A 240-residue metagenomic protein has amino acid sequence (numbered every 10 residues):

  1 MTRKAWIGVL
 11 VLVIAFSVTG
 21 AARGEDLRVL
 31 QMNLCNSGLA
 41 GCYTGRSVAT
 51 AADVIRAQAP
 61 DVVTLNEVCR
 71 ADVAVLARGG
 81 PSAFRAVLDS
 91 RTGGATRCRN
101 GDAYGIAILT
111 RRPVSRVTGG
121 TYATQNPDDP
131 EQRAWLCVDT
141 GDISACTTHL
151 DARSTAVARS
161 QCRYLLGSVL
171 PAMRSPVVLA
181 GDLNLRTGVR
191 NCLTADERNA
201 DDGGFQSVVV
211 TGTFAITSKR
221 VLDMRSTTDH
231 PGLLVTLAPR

Functional and structural regions predicted by a protein language model:
T2-L10, V18-G79, R163, R240: N-terminal, active-site-proximal structural segment of metallo-dependent hydrolase catalytic domains
E25-R28, Q58-V62, P81-V87, G141-S144 (+1 more regions): Loop/turn elements at helix/coil->beta-strand transitions in domains of secreted/extracellular proteins
D26-L39, T118-G120, C137, D142-A152: Active-site-proximal beta-strand elements of phosphoester/diester hydrolases
Q31, I106-I108, G119, W135-C137 (+3 more regions): Conserved hydrophobic/aromatic beta-strand scaffold that supports enzyme active sites
M32-L34, V68, L150, G181-L183 (+1 more regions): Active-site metal-binding loops of divalent metal-dependent hydrolases
N66, D151, T211: Conserved residues at the C-terminal ends of beta-strands
E67-D142, V221: Structured beta-strand-rich core segments of catalytic domains in phosphoester-bond hydrolases
A156, S160, V169-V178, L183-R240: Metal-dependent phosphoester-hydrolase catalytic domains
